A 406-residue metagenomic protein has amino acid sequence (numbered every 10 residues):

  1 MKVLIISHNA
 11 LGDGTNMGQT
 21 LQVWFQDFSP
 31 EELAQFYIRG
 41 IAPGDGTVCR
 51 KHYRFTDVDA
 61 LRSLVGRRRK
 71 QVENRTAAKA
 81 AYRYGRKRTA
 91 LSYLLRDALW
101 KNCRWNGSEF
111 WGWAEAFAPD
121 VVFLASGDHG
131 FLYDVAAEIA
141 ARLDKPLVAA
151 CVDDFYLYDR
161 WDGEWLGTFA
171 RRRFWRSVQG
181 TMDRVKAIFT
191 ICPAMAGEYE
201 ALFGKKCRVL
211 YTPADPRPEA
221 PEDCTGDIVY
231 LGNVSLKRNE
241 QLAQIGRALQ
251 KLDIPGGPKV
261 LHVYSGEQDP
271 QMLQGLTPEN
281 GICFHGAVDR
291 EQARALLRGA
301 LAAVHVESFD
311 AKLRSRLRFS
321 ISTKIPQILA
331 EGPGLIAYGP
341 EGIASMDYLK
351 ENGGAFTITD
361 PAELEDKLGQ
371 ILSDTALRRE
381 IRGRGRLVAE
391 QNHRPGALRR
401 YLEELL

Functional and structural regions predicted by a protein language model:
I41-K101: A conserved catalytic-core segment of Leloir-type glycosyltransferases
E138, R142, F155, T168-I188: Membrane-proximal helix-turn-helix segments that form the acceptor-binding/catalytic region of lipid-linked
R176, G180-C207: A short, active-site helix/loop in glycosyltransferases that binds the activated sugar's phosphate group
A194, T212-P213: Carbohydrate-associated surface elements
D215-R217, D223-G275, C283-E291: Conserved catalytic-core segment of nucleotide-activated headgroup transferases in glycan assembly
K237-E240, E291-A293, A303-L329, L335-D347: Nucleotide-sugar-dependent
S322, P340, E351-A362, Q370-A376: Conserved acidic donor-binding segment of nucleotide-sugar-dependent glycosyltransferases
T359-A362, T375-L405: A charged, aromatic-enriched C-terminal amphipathic alpha-helix characteristic of glycosyltransferases across folds
